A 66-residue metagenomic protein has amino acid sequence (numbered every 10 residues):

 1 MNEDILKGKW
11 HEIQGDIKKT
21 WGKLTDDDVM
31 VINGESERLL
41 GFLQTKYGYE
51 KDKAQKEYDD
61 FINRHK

Functional and structural regions predicted by a protein language model:
M1-K66: Intrinsically disordered, low-complexity, hydrophilic segments
